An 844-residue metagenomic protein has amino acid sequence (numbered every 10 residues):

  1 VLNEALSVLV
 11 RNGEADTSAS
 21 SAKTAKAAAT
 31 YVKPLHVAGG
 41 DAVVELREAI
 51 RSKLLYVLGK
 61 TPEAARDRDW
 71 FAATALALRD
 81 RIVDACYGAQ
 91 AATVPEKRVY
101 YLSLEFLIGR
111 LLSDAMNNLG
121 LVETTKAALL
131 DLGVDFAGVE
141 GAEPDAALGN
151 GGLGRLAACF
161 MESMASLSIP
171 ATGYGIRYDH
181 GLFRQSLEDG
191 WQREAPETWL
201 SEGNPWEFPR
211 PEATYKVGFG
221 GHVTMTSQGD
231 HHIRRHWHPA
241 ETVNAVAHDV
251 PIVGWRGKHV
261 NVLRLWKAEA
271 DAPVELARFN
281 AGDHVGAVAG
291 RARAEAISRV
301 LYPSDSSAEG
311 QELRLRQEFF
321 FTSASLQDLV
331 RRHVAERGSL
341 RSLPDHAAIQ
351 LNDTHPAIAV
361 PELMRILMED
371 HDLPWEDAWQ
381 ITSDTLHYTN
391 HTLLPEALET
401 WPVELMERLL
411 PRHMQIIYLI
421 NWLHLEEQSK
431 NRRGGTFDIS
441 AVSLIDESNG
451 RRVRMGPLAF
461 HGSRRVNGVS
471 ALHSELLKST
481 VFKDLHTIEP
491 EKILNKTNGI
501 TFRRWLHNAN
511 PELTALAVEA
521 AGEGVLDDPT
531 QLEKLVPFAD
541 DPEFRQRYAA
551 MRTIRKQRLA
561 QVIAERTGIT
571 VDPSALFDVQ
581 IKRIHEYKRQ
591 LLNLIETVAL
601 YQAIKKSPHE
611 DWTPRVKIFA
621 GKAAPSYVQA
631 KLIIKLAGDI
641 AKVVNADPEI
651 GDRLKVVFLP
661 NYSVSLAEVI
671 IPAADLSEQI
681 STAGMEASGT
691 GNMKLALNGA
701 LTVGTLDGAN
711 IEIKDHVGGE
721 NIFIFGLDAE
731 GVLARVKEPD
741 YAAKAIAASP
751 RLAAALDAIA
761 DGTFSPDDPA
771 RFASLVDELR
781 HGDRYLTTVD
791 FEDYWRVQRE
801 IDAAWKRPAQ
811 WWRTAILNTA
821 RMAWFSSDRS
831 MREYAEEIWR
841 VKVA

Functional and structural regions predicted by a protein language model:
N3-G13, S20-A844: A conserved ligand/cofactor-binding region detector
